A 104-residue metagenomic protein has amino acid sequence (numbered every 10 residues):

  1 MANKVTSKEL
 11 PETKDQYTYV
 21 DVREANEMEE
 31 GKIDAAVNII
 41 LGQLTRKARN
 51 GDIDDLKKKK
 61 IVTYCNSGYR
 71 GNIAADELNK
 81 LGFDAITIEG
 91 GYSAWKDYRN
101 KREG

Functional and structural regions predicted by a protein language model:
M1-T18, A25-K60, Y69-G104: Rhodanese-like catalytic fold shared by cysteine-dependent sulfurtransferases and DSP/PTP-type phosphatases
C65: Short cysteine clusters
